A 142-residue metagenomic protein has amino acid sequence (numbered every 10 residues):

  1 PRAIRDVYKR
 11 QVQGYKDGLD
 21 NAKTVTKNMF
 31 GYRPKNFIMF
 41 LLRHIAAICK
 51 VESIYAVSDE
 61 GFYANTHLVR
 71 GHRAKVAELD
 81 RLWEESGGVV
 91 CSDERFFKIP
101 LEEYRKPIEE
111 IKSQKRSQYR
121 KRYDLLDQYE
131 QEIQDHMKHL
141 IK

Functional and structural regions predicted by a protein language model:
P1-Y8: Short, small-residue-biased leader/transition segments that mark boundaries at the very start of proteins
R2, G14-N21, A47, S53-K142: Terminal substrate-recognition subdomain of acyl/acetyltransferases
T24-R43: Conserved acetyl-CoA-binding loop-helix of GNAT-fold acetyltransferases
